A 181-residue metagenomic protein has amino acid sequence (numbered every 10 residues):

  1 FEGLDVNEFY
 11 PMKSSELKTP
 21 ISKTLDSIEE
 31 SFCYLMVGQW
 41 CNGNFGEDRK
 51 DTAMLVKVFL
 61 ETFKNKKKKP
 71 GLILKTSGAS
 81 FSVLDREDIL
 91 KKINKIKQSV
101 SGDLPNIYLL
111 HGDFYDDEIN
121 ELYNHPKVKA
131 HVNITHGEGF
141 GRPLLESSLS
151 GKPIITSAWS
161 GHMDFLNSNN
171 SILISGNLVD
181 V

Functional and structural regions predicted by a protein language model:
F1-Y10: Short beta-strand->alpha-helix junction loop in the catalytic core of nucleotide-activated group-transfer enzymes
P11-E118: Conserved catalytic-core segment of nucleotide-activated headgroup transferases in glycan assembly
G46, I134-G141, M163-D164, D180: Nucleotide-sugar-dependent
E118-E121, H162: Acidic, amphipathic alpha-helical patches
E121-G139, L149-P153: Acidic donor-binding loop of glycosyltransferase active sites
G141-L144, W159: Short glycine/serine-rich donor-binding loops of glycosyltransferases
P153-T156, I172-L173: Short hydrophobic beta-strand element within catalytic cores of glycosyltransferases and related nucleotide-activated
M163-V181: Change "using UDP/GDP/dTDP sugars" to "using nucleotide sugars
